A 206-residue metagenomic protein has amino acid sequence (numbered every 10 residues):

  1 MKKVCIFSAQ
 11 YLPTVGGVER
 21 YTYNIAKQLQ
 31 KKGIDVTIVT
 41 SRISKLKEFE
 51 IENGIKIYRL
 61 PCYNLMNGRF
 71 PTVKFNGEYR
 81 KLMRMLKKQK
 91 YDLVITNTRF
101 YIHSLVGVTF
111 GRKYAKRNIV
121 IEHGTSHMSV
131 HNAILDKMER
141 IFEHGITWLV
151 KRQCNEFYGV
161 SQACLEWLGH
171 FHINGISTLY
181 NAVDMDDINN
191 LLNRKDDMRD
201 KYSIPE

Functional and structural regions predicted by a protein language model:
M1-K56: N-terminal subdomain of nucleotide-sugar transferases
V4, L93-I95, V108-M128, E143 (+2 more regions): Active-site proximal beta-strand in glycosyltransferases
V39, Y58-L60, L179: Hydrophobic residues at beta-strand termini and immediately following loops that shape nucleotide-binding pockets
R42, A163, A182: Carbohydrate-associated surface elements
F49, N189-I204: A short helix/loop element that forms part of the nucleotide-sugar donor recognition site in Leloir-type
C62-V94, Y101-T109, K113, R140-L149 (+1 more regions): An amphipathic, basic-hydrophobic alpha-helix
T98-F100, S161-Q162: Helix N-cap/beta->alpha junction signal
K116-R117, S126-Q153, G159, E166 (+1 more regions): Nucleotide-sugar donor phosphate/pyrophosphate-binding loop at the beta->alpha transition of glycosyltransferases
